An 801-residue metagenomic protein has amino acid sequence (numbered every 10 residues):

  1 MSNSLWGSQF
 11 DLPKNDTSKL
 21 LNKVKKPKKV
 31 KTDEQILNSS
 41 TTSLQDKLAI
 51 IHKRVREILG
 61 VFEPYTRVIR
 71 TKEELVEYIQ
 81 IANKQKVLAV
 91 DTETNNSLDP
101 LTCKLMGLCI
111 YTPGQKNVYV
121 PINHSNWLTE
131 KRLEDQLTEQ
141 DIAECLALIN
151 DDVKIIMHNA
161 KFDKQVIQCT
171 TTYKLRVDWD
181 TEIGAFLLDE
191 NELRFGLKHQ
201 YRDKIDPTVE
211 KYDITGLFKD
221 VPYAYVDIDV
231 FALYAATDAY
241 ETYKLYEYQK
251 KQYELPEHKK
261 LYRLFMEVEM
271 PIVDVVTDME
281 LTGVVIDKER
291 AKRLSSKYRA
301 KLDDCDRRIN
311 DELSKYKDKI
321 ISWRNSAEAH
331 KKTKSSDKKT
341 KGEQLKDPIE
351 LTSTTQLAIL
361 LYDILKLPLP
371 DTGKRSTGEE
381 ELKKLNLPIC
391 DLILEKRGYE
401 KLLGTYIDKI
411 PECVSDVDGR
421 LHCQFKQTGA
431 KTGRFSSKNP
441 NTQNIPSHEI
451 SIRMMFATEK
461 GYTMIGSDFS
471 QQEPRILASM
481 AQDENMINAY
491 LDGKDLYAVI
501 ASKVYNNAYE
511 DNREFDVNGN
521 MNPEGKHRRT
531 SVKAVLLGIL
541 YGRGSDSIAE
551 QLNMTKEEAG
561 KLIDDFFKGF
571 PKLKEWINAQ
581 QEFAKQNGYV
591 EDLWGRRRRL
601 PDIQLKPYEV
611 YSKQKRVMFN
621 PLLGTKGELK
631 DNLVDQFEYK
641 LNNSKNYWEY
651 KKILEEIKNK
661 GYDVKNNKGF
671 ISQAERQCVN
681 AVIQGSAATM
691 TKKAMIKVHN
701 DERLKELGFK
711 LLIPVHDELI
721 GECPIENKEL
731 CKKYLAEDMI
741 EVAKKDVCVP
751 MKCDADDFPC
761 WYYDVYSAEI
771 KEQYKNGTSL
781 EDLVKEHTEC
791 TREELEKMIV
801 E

Functional and structural regions predicted by a protein language model:
S2-L128, E192, D203-I205, V209 (+14 more regions): Conserved "right-hand" nucleotidyltransferase catalytic core of DNA-directed polymerases
A89, V153-A160, M464-G466: Acidic beta-strand-to-loop metal/phosphate-binding motif
N96-L98, L108, K161-Y173, A185-L188 (+4 more regions): Short active-site loop/helix that positions an aromatic residue
P113-I155, V284: Nucleic-acid-processing active sites and adjacent nucleic-acid-binding tracks, predominantly divalent metal-dependent
Y173-E190, L197-H199, T354, G493-Y497: Conserved beta-strand -> loop -> alpha-helix junction used to position metal-binding or nucleic-acid-contacting
A224, L281, S415-D418, H422-C423 (+6 more regions): Conserved catalytic core of nucleic-acid polymerases
E254-V268, I272, M690-V715, L719: Active-site palm subdomain of RNA-directed nucleic acid polymerases
E702-D757: C-terminal structured "cap/appendage" subdomains that terminate the fold
